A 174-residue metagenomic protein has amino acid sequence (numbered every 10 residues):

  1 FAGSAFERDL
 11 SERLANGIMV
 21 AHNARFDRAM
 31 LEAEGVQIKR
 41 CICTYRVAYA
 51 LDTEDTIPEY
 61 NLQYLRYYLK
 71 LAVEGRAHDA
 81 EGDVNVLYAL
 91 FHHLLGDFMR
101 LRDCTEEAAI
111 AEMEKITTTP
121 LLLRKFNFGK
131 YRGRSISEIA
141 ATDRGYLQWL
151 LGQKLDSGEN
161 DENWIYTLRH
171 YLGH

Functional and structural regions predicted by a protein language model:
F1-E12: Conserved RNase H-like, two-metal-ion catalytic cores of nucleic-acid enzymes
G3-S4, D79, D143, D161: Polar helix-capping/helix-linker motif
F6, P58-L62, T142-Y146, W164: Alpha-helical structural motif
L14-R134: Metal-dependent phosphoesterase core characteristic of DEDDh/y 3'-5' exonuclease domains
L51, L94, I139, L150-K154 (+1 more regions): Generic structural signal for hydrophobic core residues of well-folded globular domains
E138-E162: Short, surface-exposed, low-complexity cationic segments
E162-H174: Short, amphipathic C-terminal "tail helix"
